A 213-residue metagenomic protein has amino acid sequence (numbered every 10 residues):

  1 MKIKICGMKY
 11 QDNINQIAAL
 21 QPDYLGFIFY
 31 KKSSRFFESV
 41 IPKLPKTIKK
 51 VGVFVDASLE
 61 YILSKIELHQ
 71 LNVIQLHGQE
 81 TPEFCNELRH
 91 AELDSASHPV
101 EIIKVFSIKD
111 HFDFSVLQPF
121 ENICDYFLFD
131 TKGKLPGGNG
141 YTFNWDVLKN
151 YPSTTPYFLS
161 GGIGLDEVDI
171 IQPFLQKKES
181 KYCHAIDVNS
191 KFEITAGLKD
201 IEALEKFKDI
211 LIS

Functional and structural regions predicted by a protein language model:
M1-R89, P99-S213: Conserved N-terminal beta1-alpha1 strand-loop-helix module at the mouth
